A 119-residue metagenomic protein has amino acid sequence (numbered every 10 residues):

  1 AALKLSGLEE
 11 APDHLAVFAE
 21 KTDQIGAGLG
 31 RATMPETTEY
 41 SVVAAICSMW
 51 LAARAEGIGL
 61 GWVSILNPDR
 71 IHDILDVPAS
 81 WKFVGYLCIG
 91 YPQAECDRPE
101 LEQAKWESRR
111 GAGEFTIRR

Functional and structural regions predicted by a protein language model:
A1-V42: Glycine/small-residue-rich phosphate/adenosyl-binding loop
G7-E9, V77-A79, E107-R109: Solvent-exposed alpha-helices and their adjacent loops that cap or buttress functional pockets in soluble metabolic
P12-H14, L60, K82-Y86: Structural motif
L15, G30-I74: Small-aliphatic-rich amphipathic alpha-helix that forms the alpha element of a beta-alpha
A19, I65, Y91: Short secondary-structure boundary segments
Q24-G26, R70-H72, E95-C96: Short, well-ordered, mixed-charge alpha-helical segments that flank or form enzyme active sites
D73-A79, L101: Short proline/glycine-enriched turn/loop segments at secondary-structure junctions
G85-R119: C-terminal helix-cap and adjacent tail motif
